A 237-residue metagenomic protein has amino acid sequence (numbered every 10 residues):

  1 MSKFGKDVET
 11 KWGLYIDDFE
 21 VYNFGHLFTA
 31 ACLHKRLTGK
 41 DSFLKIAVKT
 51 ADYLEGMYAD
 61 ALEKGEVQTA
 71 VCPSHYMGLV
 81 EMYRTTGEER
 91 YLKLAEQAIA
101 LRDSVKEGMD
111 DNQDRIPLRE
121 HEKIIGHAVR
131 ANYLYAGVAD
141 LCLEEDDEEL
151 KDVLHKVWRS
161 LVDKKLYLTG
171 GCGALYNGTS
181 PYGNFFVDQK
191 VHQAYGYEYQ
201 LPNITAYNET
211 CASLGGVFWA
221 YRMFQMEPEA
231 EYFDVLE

Functional and structural regions predicted by a protein language model:
M1-E237: Glycan-recognition and catalytic cores of secretory/periplasmic carbohydrate-active enzymes
